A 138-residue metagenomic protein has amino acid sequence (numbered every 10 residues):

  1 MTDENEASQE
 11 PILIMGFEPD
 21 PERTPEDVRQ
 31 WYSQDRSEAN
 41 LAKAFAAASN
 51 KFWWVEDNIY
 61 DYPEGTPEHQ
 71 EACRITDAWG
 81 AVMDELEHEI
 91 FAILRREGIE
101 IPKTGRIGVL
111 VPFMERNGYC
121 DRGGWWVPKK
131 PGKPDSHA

Functional and structural regions predicted by a protein language model:
M1-E4, R23, R36, G65 (+2 more regions): Intrinsically disordered/low-complexity terminal segments and short unstructured peptides
M1-F17, E26, E64-G65, R96 (+2 more regions): Short intrinsically disordered terminal tails
G16-P19, W79-A81: A short, ordered amphipathic alpha-helix with a cationic face
E22-S49: Short, charge/polar-rich alpha-helical segments
P25, W31, E38, T76 (+2 more regions): Small/flexible residues
N40-G124: Acidic, low-complexity, intrinsically disordered interaction modules
